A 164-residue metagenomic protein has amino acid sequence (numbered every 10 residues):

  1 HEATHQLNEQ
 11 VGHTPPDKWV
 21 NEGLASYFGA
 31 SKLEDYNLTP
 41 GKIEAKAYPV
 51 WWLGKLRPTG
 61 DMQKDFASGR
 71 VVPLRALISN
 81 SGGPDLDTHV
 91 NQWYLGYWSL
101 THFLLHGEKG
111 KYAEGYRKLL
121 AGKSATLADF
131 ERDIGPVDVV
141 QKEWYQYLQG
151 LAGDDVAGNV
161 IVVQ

Functional and structural regions predicted by a protein language model:
H1-E2, G107: A short alpha-helix capping/helix-coil boundary motif
A3-N8, L24: Active-site His/Glu-centered metal-binding helix of metallohydrolases
H13-V163: Acidic/His/Gly-enriched intrinsically disordered linker/tail segments that often contain short helix/coil "MoRF-like"
